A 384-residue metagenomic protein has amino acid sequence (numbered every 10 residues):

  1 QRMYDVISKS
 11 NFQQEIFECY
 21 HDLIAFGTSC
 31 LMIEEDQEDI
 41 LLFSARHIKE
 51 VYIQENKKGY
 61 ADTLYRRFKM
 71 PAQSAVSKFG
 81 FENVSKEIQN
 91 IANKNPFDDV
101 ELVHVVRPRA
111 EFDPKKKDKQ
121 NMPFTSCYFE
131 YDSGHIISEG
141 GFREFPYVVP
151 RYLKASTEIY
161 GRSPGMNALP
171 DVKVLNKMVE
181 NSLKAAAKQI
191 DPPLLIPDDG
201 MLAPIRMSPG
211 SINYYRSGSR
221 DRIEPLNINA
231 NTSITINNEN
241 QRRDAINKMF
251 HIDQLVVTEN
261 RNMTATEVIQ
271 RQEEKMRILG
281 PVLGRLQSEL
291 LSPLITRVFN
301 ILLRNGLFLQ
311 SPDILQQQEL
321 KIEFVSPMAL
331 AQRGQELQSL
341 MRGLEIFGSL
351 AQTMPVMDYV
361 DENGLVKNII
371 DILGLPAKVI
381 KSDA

Functional and structural regions predicted by a protein language model:
Q1, E50-G80, I136-Y160, P209-R220 (+2 more regions): Short, compositionally biased low-complexity segments
Q1-E139, S288-T296, S311: Structured, mid-chain assembly/scaffold modules that mediate subunit interfaces within large macromolecular complexes
M3, I7, E15-I24, G165-A185 (+3 more regions): Short, Φ-rich (hydrophobic/aromatic) sequence segments
V6-Q13, D22, F26, K94 (+6 more regions): Surface-exposed polar/charged interaction patches
D118-I212: Catalytic nucleotidyl-transfer cores of nucleotide-processing enzymes
D191-A384: C-terminal anchoring/interaction modules
